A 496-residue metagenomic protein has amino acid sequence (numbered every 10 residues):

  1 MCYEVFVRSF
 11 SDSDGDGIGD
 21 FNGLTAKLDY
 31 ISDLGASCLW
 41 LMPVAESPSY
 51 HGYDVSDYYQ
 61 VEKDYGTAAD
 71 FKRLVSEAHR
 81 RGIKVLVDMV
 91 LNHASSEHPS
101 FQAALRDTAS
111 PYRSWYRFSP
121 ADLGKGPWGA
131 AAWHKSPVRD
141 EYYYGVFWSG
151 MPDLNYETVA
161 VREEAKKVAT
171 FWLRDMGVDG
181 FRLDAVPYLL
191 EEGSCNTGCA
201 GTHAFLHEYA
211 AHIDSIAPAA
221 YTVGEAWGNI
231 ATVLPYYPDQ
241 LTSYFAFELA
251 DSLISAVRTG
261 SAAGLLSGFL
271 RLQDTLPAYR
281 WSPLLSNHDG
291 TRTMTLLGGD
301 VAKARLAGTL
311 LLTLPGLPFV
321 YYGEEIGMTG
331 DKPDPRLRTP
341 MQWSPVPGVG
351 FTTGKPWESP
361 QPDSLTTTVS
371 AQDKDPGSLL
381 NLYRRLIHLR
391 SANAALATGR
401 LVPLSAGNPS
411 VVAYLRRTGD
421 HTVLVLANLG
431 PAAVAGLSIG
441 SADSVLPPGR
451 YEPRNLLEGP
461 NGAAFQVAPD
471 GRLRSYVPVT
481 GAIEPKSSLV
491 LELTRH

Functional and structural regions predicted by a protein language model:
M1-E163, T170, V186-I230, K486-S488: Acidic/aromatic-lined carbohydrate-recognition and catalytic surfaces of CAZymes acting on diverse glycans
S37, V178-D179, P318: Short acidic/polar active-site loop segments enriched in Thr and Asp
G52-V61, T242-A250, R336-T339, D470-R472: Short glycine/proline- and charge-enriched loop/turn segments that cap or connect secondary-structure elements
H93, V168-E192, W281-N287: Active-site groove signature of glycoside hydrolases
F101-F147, A256-D274, R338-P362: Core domains of carbohydrate- and sulfate-ester-processing enzymes
A210-A217, Y221, G228, V233-P238 (+5 more regions): Loop/helix patches that line or flank the sugar-binding groove of alpha-linked glycan CAZymes
R454-Y476: Solvent-exposed beta-strand/loop surfaces of large extracellular or lumenal domains
A468-H496: C-terminal beta-strand-rich structural cap/linker in extracellular carbohydrate-active enzymes
